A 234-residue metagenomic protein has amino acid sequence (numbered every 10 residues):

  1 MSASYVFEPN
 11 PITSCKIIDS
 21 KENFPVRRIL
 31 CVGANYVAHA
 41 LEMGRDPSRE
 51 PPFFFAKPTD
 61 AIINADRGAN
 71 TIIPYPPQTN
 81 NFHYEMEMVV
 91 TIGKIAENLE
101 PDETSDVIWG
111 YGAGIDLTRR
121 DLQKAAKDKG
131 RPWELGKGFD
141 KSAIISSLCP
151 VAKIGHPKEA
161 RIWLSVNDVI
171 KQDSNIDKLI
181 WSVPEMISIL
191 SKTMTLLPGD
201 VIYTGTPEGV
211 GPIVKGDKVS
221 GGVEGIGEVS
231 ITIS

Functional and structural regions predicted by a protein language model:
S2-T193, L197, V201, G209-S234: Catalytic-core "active-site belt" of small-molecule-metabolizing enzymes, emphasizing His/Asp/Glu-rich regions
T206: Switch II (G3) loop of P-loop NTPases
